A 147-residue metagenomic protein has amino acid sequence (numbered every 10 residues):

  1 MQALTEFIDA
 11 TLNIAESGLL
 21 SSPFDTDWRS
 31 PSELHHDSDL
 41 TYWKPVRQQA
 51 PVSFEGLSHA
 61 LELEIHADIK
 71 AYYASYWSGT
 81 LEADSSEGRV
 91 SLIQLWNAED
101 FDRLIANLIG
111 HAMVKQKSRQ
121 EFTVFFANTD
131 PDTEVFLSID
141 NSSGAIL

Functional and structural regions predicted by a protein language model:
M1-T133: A surface-exposed partner-binding patch
T129, D140-N141: Acidic surface patches and DE-rich sequence motifs
E134-I139: Short, surface-exposed beta-strand/loop micro-motifs that present aromatic residues
S142-L147: Intrinsically disordered, low-complexity regulatory segments enriched in Ser/Thr/Pro and charged residues
